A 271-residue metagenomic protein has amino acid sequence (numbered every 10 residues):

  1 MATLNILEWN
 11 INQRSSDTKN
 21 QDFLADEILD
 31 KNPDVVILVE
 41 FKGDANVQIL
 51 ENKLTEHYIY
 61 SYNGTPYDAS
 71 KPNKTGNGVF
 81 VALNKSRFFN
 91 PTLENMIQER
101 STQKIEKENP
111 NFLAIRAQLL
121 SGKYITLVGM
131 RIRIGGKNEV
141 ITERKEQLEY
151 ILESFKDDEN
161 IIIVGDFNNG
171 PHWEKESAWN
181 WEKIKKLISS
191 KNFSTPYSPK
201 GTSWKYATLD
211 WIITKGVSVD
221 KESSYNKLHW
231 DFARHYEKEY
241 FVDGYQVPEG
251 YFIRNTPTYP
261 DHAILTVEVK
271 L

Functional and structural regions predicted by a protein language model:
M1-K53, T65-G76, D261-A263, E268-L271: N-terminal, active-site-proximal structural segment of metallo-dependent hydrolase catalytic domains
N10-N12, F41-K42, R131-R133, F167-G170 (+2 more regions): Catalytic metal-binding/acid-base residues of hydrolase active sites
S15-S16, D44-V47, A69-N73, G78 (+5 more regions): Short catalytic/ligand-binding loop motif for oxyanion handling, primarily in non-cytosolic enzymes, centered on
S16-F23, N46, I105-P110, E139-Y150 (+3 more regions): Soluble or luminal CAZymes and related metallo-dependent hydrolases
V35, V39-I132, Y225: Structured beta-strand-rich core segments of catalytic domains in phosphoester-bond hydrolases
A45, T92, D157-I162, N169-L271: Metal-dependent phosphoester-hydrolase catalytic domains
A114-R116, K123-T126, V140-N168, H172-E176: His/acidic metal-ligating clusters that form di-metal
